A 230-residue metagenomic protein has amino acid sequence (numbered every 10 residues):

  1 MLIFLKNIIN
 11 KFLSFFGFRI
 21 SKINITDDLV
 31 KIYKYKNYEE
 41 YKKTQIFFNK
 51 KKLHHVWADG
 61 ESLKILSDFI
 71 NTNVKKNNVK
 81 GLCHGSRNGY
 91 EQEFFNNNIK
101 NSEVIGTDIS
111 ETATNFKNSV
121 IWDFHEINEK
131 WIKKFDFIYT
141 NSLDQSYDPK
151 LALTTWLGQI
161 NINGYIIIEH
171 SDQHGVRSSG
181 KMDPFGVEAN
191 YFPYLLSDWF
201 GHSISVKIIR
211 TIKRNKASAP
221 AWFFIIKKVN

Functional and structural regions predicted by a protein language model:
M1-E40, A219-F223: Membrane-proximal basic amphipathic "stem/tether" segments
I20-K76: Class I SAM-dependent methyltransferase Rossmann-like catalytic core, especially the SAM/SAH-binding loop
L82-I127: Class I SAM-dependent methyltransferase SAM/SAH-binding core
H125-I138: A short acidic, Gly/Pro-enriched loop at the edge of an enzyme's catalytic core that lines a small-molecule cofactor
D136-P149: A short SAM/SAH-binding and catalytic strip from SAM-dependent methyltransferases
K150-Y165: A short glycine-rich, Lys/Arg-flanked "PGG" loop and its adjoining helix->strand segment in the class I
N163-G175: Conserved beta-strand signature within the Rossmann-like core of class I S-adenosyl-L-methionine
Q173, S178-I208: Conserved Class I S-adenosyl-L-methionine
